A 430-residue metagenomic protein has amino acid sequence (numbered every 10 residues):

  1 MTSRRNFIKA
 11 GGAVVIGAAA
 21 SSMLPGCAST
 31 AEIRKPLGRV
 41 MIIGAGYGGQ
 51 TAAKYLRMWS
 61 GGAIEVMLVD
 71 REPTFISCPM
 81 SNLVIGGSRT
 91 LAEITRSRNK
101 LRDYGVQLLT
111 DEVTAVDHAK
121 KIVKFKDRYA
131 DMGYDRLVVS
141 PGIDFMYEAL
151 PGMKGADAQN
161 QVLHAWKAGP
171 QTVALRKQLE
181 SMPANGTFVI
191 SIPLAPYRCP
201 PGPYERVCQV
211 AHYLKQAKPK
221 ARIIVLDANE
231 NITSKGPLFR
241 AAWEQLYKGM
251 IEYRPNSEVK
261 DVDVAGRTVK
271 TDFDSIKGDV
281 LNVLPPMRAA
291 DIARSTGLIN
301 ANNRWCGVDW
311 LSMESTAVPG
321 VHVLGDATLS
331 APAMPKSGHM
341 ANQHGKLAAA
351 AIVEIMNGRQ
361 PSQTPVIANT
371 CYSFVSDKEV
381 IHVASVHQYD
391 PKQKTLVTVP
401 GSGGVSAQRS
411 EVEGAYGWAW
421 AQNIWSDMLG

Functional and structural regions predicted by a protein language model:
M1-A18: N-terminal secretory signal peptides and thylakoid transit peptides that target proteins across membranes
A28-Q107, L194-K235: Beta1-alpha1 glycine-rich phosphate/pyrophosphate-binding loop at the start of Rossmann-like nucleotide-binding domains
D103-V116, K120-V123, M132, L137 (+1 more regions): A Rossmann-like FAD-binding core segment of flavoenzymes
P141-A217: Glycine-rich dinucleotide-binding loop and its adjacent helix/turn
G155-A184, K277-V280, L284-A341: FAD-site-proximal beta/loop scaffold in flavoenzymes
T328-R359, Q363-P365: A conserved FAD-binding loop/helix module that cradles the flavin
V353-D390: Active-site-proximal substrate-binding core of FAD-dependent oxidoreductases
V383-G430: C-terminal auxiliary extensions adjacent to catalytic cores
